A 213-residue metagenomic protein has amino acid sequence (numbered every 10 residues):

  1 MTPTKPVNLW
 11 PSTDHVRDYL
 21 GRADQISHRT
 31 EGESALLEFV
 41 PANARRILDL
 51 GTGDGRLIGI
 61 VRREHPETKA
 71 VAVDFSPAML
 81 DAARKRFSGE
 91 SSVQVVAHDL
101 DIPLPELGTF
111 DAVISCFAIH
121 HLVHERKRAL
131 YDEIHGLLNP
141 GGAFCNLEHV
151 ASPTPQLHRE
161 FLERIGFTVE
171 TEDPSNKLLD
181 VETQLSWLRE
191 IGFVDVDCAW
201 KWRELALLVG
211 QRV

Functional and structural regions predicted by a protein language model:
M1-A42, R56-L57: Conserved class I S-adenosyl-L-methionine
L48, D54-I102: Class I SAM-dependent methyltransferase SAM/SAH-binding core
P105-V113: A short acidic, Gly/Pro-enriched loop at the edge of an enzyme's catalytic core that lines a small-molecule cofactor
S115-I119, L147: Residues lining the SAM
V123-H124: Helix-capping/helix-break motifs at membrane-protein junctions, especially on the cytosolic side just before or after
R128-P140: A short glycine-rich, Lys/Arg-flanked "PGG" loop and its adjoining helix->strand segment in the class I
L147-I191, V196-C198: C-terminal alpha-helical "lid/dimerization" subdomain adjacent to the S-adenosyl-L-methionine
I191-V213: Core SAM-dependent methyltransferase catalytic element
